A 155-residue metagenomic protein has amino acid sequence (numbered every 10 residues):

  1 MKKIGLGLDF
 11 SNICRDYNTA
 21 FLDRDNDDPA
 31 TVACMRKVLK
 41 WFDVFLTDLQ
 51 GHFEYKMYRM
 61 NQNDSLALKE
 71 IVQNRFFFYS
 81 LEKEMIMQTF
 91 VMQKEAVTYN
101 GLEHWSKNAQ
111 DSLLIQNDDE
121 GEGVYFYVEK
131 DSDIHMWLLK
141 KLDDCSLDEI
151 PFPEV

Functional and structural regions predicted by a protein language model:
M1-V155: Structured alpha/beta or helical-core interaction and ligand-binding surfaces enriched in interleaved
